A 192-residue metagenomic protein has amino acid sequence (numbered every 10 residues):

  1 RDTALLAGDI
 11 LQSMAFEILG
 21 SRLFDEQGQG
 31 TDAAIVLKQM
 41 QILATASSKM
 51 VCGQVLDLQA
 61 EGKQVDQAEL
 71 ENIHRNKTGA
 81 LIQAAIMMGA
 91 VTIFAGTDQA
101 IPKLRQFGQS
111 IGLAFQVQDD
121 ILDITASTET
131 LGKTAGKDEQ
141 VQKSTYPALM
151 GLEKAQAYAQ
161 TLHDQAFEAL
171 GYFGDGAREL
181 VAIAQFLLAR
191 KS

Functional and structural regions predicted by a protein language model:
R1-L170, R178-L188: Mg2+-dependent prenyl diphosphate-binding active-site environment of isoprenoid biosynthetic enzymes
